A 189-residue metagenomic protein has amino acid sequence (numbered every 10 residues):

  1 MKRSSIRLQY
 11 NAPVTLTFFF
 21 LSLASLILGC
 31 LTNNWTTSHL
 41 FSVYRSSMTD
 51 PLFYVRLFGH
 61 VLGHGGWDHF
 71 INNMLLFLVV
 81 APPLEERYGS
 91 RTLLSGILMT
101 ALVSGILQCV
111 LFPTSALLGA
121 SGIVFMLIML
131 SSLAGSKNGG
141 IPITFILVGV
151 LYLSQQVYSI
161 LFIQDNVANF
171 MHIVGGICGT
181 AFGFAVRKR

Functional and structural regions predicted by a protein language model:
M1-R189: A detector for small-residue-rich transmembrane helices and their helix-helix packing motifs
